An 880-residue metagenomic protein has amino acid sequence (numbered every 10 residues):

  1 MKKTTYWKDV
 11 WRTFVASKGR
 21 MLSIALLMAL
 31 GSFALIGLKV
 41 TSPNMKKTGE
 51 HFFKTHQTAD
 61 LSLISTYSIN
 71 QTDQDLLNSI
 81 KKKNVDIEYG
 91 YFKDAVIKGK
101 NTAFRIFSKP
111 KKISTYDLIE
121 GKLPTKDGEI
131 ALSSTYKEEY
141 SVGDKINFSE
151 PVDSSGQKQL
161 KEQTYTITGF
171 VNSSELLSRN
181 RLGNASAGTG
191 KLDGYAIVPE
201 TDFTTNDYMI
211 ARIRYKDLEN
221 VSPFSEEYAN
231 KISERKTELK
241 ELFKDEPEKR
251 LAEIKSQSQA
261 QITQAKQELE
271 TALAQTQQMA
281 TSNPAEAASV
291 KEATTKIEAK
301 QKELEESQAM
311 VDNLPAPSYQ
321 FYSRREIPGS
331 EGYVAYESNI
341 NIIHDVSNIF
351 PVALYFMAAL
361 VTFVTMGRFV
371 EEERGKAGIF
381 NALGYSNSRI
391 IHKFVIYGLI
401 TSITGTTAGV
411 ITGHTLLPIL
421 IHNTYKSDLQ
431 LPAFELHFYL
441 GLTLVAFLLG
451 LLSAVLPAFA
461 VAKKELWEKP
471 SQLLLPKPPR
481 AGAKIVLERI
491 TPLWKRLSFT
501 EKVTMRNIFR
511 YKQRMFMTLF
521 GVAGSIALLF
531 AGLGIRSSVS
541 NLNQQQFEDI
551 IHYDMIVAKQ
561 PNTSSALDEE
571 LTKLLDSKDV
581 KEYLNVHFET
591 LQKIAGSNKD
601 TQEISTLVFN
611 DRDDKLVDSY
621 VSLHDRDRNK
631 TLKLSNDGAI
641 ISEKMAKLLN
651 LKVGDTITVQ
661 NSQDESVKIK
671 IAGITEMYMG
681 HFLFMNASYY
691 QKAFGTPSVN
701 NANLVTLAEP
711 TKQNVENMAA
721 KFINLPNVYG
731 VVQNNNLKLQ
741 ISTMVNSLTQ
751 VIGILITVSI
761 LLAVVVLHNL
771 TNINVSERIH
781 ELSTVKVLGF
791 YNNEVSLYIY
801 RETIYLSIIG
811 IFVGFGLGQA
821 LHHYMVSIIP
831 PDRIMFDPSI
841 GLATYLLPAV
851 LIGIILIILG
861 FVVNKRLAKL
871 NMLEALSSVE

Functional and structural regions predicted by a protein language model:
M1-F33, V395, A483-G524, N774-E777 (+2 more regions): N-terminal Sec/SRP start-transfer signal
K3-F356, N387, L542, Q546-M555 (+1 more regions): Membrane transport/envelope proteins' first extracytoplasmic loop
T4, L466-I485, R866-E880: Short cytosolic juxtamembrane segments of multi-pass membrane proteins
D9, S17-G19, L360-L399, T749 (+2 more regions): Interfacial "coupling" helices/loops that link adjacent transmembrane helices in transporter permeases
A16-N44, D60, L399, T407 (+3 more regions): Short, strongly hydrophobic transmembrane alpha-helices
F363-R368, E373-G375, L399-L431, L440-W467 (+4 more regions): Small-residue-rich transmembrane alpha-helices
F499-N636, E643-K644, D655: Juxtamembrane segments of multi-pass membrane proteins
